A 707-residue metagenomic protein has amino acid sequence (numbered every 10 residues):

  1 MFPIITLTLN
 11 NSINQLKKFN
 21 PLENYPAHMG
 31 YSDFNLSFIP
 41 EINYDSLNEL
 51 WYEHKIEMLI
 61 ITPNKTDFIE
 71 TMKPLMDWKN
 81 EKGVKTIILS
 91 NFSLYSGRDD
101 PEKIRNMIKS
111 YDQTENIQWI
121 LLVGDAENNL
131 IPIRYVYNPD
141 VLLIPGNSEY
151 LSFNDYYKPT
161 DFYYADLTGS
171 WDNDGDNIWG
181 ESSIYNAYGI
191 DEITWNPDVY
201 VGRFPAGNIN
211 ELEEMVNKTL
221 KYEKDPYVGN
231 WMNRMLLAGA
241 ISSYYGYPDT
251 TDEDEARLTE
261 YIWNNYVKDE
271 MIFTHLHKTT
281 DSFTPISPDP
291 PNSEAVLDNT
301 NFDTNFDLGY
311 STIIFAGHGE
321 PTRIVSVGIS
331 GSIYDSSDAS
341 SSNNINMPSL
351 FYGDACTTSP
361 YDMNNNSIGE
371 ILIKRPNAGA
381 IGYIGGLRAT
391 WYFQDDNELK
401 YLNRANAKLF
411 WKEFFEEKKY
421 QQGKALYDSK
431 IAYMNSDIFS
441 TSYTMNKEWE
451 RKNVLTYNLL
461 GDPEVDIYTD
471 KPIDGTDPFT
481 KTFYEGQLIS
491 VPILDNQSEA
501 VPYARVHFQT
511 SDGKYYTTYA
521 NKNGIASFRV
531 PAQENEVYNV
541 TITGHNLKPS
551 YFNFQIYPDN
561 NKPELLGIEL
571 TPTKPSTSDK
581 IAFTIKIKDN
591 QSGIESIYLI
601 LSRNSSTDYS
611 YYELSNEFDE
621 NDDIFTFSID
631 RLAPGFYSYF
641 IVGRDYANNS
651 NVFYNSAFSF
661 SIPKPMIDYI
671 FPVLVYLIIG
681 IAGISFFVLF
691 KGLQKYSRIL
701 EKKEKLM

Functional and structural regions predicted by a protein language model:
M1-D559: Cysteine-dependent hydrolase recognition
M1-I13, I120, L237, I384 (+7 more regions): Secretory targeting signatures
T6, D166, F414, K418 (+8 more regions): Prokaryotic Sec-type signal peptides and long signal-anchor helices with extended Leu/Ile/Val-rich h-regions
T6-T8, Q15, P21, N35 (+14 more regions): Acidic/proline-rich low-complexity IDRs
G246, I324-S326, P531, V642 (+3 more regions): Residue-level recognition of conserved structural "scaffold" positions that shape functional pockets and channels
F508, K522-G524, I594, A647 (+1 more regions): Short intrinsically disordered, low-complexity segments
N546-P549, I556-I678, R698-M707: Glycan-association/targeting regions that enable binding to alpha-glucans and other polysaccharides
